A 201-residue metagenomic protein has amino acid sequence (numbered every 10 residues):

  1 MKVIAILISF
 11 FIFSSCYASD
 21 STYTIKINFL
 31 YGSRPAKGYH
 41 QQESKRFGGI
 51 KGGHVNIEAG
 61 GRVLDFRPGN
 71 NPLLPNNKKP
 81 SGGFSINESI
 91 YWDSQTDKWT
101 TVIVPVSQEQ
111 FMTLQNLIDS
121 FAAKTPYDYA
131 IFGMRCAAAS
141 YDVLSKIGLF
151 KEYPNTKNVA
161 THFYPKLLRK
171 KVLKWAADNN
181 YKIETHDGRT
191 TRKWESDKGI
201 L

Functional and structural regions predicted by a protein language model:
M1-V3, Y17-S19, E58-L64, G148 (+1 more regions): Generic structural signal for short, solvent-exposed loop/turn connectors between secondary structure elements
V3-S14: Sec-dependent N-terminal signal peptides
I4, N28, S81, V172-L173 (+1 more regions): Residue-level detector of intrinsically disordered/flexible regions characterized by low predicted structural confidence
S19-Y23, K37-Y39, E43, D119-L201: Activation targets extended, charge/polar-rich intrinsically disordered C-terminal tails
D20-T101: Glycine-rich catalytic cores of cysteine/serine-nucleophile enzymes that process amide/ester linkages in cell-envelope
G49-G52, V104-S107, F111-L114, Y129-A137: Solvent-exposed, acidic/flexible segments
D93-T100, N116-K124: Acidic/histidine-rich, surface-exposed loop or edge segments in extracytoplasmic proteins
